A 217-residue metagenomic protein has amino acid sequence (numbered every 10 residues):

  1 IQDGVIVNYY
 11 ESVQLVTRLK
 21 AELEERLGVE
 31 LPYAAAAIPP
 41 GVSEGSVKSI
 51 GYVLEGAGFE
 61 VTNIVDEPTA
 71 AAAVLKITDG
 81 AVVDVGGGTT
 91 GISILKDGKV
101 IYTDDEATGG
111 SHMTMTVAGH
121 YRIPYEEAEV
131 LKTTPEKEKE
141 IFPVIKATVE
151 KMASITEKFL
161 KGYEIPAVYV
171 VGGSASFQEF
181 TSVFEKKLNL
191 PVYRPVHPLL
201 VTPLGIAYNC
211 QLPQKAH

Functional and structural regions predicted by a protein language model:
I1-V85, D97-H217: Nucleotide/phosphate-binding catalytic cleft detector across ATP-hydrolyzing and phosphate-transferring enzymes
T90-I94: Short beta-strand scaffold segments in enzyme catalytic cores
